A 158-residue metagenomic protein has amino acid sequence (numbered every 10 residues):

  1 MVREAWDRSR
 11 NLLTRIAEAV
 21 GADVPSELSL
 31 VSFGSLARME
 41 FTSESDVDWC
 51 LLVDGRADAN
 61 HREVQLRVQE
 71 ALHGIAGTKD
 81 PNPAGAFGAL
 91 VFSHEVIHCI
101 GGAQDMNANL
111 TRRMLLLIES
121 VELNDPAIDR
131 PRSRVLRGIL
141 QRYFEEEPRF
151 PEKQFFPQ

Functional and structural regions predicted by a protein language model:
M1-S26, A86-G88: N-terminal regions immediately upstream of nucleotidyltransferase
R3-W6, D58-R62: Alpha-solenoid helical-repeat scaffolds
T14-N60: Active-site nucleotide-donor binding segment shared across nucleotidyl transfer reactions
A17-D23, N60-P157: Conserved catalytic core of two-metal-ion nucleotidyltransferases
